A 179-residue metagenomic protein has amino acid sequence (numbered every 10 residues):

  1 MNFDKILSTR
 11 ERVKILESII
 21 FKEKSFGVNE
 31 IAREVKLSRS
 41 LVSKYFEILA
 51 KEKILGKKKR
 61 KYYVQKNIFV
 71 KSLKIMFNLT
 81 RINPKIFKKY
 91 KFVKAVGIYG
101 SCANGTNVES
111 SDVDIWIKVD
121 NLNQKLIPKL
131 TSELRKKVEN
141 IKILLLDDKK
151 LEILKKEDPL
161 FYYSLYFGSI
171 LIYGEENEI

Functional and structural regions predicted by a protein language model:
M1-K94, A103-S110, V119-I179: Catalytic core of pol beta-like nucleotidyltransferases
